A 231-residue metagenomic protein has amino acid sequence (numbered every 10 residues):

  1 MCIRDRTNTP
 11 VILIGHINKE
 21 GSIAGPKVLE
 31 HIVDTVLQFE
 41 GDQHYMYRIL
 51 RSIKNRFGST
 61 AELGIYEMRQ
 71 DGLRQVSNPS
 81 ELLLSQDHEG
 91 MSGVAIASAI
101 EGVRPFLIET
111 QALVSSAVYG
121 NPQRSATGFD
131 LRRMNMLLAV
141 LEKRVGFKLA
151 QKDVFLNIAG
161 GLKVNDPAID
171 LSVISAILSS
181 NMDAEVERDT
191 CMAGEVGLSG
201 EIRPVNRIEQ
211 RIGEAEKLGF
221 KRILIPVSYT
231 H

Functional and structural regions predicted by a protein language model:
M1-D5, T230-H231: Conserved small/polar residues in nucleotide/adenosyl-binding loops
R4-T7, V28-H31, K148, E185: Conserved catalytic network of the ASCE P-loop NTPase/AAA+ motor domain
P10-D87: Phosphate-binding/switch region of NTP-binding enzymes
I17, F155, S228: Residue-level "edge-of-site" marker
A61-E214, R222: Conserved P-loop NTPase/AAA+ ATPase motor core
I223-V227: Short internal beta-strands
